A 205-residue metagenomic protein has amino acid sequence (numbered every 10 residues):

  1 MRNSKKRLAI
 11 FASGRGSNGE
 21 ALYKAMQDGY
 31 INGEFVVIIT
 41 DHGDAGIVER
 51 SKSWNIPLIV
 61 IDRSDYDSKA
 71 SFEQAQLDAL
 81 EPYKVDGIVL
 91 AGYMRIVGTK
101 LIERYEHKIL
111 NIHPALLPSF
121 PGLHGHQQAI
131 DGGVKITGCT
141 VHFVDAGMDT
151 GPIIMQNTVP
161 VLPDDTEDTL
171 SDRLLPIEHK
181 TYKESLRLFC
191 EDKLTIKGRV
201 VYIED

Functional and structural regions predicted by a protein language model:
R2-G46, R50: N-terminal Rossmann-like dinucleotide-binding module
R7, E34-V37, P57, K108 (+1 more regions): Proline-centered loop/turn at the N-terminus of a beta-strand
S13, R63, P114: Short, conserved catalytic or interaction motifs in soluble domains
E20, I196-D205: Short, basic/aromatic-enriched C-terminal tail that caps enzymatic domains
E20-K24, E49, Q74-E81, K183: Amphipathic, non-transmembrane alpha-helical secondary structure
A25, G87, A91-V200: Donor/substrate-binding cores of folate-linked one-carbon enzymes
G33-Q74: Short, surface-exposed acidic-centric catalytic microdomains
S64-R95: Short phosphate-binding loop-to-helix
